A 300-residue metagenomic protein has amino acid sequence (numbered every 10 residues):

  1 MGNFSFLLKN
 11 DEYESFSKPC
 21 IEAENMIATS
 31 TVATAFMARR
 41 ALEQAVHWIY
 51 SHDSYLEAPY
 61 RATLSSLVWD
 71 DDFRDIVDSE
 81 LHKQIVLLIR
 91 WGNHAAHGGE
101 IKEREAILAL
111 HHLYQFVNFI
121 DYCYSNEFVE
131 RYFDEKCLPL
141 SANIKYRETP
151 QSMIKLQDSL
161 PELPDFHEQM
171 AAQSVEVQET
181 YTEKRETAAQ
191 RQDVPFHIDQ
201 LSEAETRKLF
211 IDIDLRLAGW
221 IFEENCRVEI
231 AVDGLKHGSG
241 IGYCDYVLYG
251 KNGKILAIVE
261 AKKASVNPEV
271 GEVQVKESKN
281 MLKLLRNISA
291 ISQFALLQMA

Functional and structural regions predicted by a protein language model:
M1-P161: Amphipathic alpha-helical interface elements
F116, N126, R131, P139-A300: Accessory nucleic-acid engagement/destabilization modules that flank
